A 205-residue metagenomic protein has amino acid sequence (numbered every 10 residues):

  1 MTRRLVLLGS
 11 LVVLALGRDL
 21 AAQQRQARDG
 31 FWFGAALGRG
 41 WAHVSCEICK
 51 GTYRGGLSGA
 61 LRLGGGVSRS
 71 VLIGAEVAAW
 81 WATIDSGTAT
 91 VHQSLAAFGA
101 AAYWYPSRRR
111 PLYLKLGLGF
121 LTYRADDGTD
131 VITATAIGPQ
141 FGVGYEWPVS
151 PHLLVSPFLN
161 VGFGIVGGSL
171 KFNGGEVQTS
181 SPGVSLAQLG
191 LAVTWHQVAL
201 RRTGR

Functional and structural regions predicted by a protein language model:
M1-L7: Bacterial N-terminal signal peptides that target proteins for export
S10-D19: Hydrophobic h-region of N-terminal signal peptides that target proteins for export in Gram-negative bacteria
R18, A22-T83, G87, S169 (+1 more regions): Short glycine/proline- and aromatic-enriched beta-strand/turn motifs that initiate or cap beta-hairpins
D29-A35, I73-A75, A96-F98, L112-L116 (+3 more regions): Transmembrane beta-strands of outer-membrane beta-barrel proteins
W41-Y53, E76-F98, F120-I137, I165-V184: Flexible, solvent-exposed loop segments that connect beta-strands
R62, A101-Y103, Q140-G144, G190-T194: Outer-membrane beta-barrel architecture
Q93-L95, W147-R205: Predominantly the C-terminal beta-signal and adjacent terminal strand-loop region of outer-membrane beta-barrel
